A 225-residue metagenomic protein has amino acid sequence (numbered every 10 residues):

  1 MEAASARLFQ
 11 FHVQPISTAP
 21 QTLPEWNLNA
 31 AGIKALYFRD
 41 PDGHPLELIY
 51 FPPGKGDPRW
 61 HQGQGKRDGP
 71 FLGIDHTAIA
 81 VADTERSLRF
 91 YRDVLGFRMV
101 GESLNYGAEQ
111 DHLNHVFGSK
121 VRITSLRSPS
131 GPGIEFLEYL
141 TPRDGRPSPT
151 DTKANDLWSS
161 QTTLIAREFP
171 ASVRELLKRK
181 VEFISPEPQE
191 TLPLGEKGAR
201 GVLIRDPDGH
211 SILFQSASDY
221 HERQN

Functional and structural regions predicted by a protein language model:
M1-P41, V81-R89, D93, R98-G107 (+3 more regions): Vicinal oxygen chelate
T18-W26, P52-D68, N105-E109: Short, flexible helix-coil linker/hinge segments at the edges of structured domains or between repeats
P24, G65, D111-N114, R122-I123 (+1 more regions): Short, P/G- and charge-enriched loop/turn segments at secondary-structure junctions
R39-D40, P53-E85: Surface-exposed beta-loop interaction hotspot
I49-K55, F214-H221: Short beta->alpha transition motifs characteristic of CBS
G69-G73, V116-S119, A154-L157: Short, low-complexity disordered segments enriched in Ser/Pro/Gly and basic
Y106-P132: C-terminal "cap" of GNAT-fold acetyltransferases
